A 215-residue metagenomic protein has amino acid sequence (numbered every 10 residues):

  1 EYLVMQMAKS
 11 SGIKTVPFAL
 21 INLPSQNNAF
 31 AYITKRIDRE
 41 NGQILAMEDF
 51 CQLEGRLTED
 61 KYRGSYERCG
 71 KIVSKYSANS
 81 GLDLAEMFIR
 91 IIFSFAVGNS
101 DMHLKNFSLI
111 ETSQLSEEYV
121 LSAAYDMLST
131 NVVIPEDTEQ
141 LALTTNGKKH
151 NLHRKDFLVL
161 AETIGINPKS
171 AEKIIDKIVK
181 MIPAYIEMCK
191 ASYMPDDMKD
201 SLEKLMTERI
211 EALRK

Functional and structural regions predicted by a protein language model:
E1-K61: Conserved ATP-binding subdomain of kinase catalytic cores across diverse folds
E1-S11, D60, S65-V132: Conserved kinase catalytic-core segment
F18-P24, A171-I178: Acidic carboxylate-rich catalytic motifs and surrounding loops in phosphoryl-/glycosyl-chemistry enzymes
L23-A29, N106-T112, I178: A glycine-rich phosphate-binding loop feature that marks nucleotide/adenosyl-phosphate handling sites
D49, L53-I72, L109-K169: Catalytic-core segments of enzymes that bind and process phosphorylated/nucleotide-bearing substrates
K75, L115, Y119, T163 (+1 more regions): Regulatory N- and C-terminal appendages and interdomain linkers associated with kinase/kinase-like NTP transferase
K169, M181-I186, D197: Charged substrate- and nucleic-acid-binding regions of tRNA-handling and nucleotidyl-transfer enzymes, centered on
I175-I182, M206, I210: Short amphipathic alpha-helical coiled-coil/interface segments
